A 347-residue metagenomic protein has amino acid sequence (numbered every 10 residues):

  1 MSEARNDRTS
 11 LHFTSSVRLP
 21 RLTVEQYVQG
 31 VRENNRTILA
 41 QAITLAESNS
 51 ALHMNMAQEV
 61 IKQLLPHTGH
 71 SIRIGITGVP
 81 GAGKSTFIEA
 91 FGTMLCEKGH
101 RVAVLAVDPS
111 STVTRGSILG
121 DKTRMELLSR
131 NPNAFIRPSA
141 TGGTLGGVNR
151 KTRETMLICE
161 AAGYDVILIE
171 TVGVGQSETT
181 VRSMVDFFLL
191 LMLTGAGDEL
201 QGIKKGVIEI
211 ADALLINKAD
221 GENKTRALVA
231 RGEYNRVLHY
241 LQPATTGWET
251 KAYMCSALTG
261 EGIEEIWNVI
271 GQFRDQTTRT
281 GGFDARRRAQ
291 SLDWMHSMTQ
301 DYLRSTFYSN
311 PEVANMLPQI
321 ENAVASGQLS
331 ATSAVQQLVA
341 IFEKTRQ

Functional and structural regions predicted by a protein language model:
M1-P66, A314, P318-Q319, A334-Q347: Non-catalytic terminal/linker segments enriched in charged/polar, low-complexity residues
T23-I74, A82, I88-S177, M184-L191 (+1 more regions): Nucleotide-state-sensitive switch-loop elements of NTP-binding domains
V24-Q29, A82, S139, L215-D220 (+3 more regions): Short hinge/gating elements
L39-Q41, M254, E265-F342: Long, well-ordered amphipathic alpha-helical subdomains in the mid-to-C-terminal portions of large enzyme subunits
V79: P-loop (Walker A) phosphate-binding loop of NTP-binding proteins
I118, T155, T180, M184 (+5 more regions): Alpha-helical scaffold elements adjacent to nucleotide-binding pockets in ATP/GTP-utilizing enzyme cores
A196-T225: Flexible active-site lid/hinge loop adjacent to a nucleotide/diphosphate and Mg2+-phosphate binding pocket
A213, A219-Q276: Canonical P-loop GTPase G-domain recognition
